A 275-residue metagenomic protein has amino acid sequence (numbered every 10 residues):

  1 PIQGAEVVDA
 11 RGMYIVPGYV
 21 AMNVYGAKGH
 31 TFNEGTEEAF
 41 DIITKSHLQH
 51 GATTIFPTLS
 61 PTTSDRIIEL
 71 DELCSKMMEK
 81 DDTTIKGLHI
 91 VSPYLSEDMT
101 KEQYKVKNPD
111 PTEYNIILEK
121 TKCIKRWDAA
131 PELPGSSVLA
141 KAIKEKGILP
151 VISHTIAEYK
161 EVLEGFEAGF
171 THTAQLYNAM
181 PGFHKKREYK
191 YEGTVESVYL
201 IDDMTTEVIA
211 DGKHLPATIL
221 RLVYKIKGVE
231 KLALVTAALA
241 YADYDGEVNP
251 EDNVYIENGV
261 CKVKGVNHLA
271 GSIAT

Functional and structural regions predicted by a protein language model:
P1-V16: Histidine-rich, glycine-flanked metal-binding segment
M13-G35: Di-metal (Zn2+ and/or Mg2+/Mn2+) metal-binding site signature of metallo-dependent hydrolases with the MBL/beta-CASP
G18-V20, V151, L234-V235: Residue-level marker for buried hydrophobic side chains located in beta-strands that build the well-ordered beta-sheet
Y25, D41-I67, T83-S96, T121-E132 (+3 more regions): Divalent metal-dependent hydrolysis catalytic cores, especially in the metallo-beta-lactamase
T63-E69, E132-P134, G147-Y159, V208-I226: Active-site glycine- and acidic-residue-rich loops that bind and position anionic ligands or nucleotide-like cofactors
S75-M78, A140-G147, Y224: Surface-exposed amphipathic alpha-helices with a cationic face
I90, S96-T112, I116-E192: Divalent metal-binding pocket/active-site signature
E161-T275: Active-site-adjacent C-terminal substructures of enzyme catalytic domains
